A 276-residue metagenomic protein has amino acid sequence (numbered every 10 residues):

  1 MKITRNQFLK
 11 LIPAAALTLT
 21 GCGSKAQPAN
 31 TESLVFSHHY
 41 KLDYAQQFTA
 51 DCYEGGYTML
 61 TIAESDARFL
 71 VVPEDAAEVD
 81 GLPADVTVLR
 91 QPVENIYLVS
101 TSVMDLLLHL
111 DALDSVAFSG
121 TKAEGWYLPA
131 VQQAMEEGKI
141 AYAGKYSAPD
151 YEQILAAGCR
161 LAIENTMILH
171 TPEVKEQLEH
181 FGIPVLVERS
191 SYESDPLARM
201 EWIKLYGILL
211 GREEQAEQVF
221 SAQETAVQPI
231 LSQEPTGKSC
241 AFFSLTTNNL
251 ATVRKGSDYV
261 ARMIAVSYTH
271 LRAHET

Functional and structural regions predicted by a protein language model:
R5-L9: N-terminal export leaders
C22-M104, Q215-A241: Bacterial Sec-exported substrate-binding components of ABC uptake systems
T58-E64, R68-L155, L161-M167: A short, structured surface patch at a secondary-structure boundary
N95, E152, A156-A251: Extracytoplasmic substrate-binding proteins
A112, F181-G182, S267: Short, structured coil segments at secondary-structure junctions
T269-T276: Conserved small/polar residues in nucleotide/adenosyl-binding loops
